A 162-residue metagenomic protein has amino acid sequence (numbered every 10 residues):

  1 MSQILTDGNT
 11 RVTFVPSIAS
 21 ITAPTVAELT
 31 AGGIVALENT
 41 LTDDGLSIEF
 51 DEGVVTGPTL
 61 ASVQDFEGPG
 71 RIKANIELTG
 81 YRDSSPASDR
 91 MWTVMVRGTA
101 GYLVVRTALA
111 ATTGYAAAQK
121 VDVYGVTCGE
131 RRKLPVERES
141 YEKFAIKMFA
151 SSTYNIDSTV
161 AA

Functional and structural regions predicted by a protein language model:
M1-I4, T153-A162: Viral virion structural and adsorption modules
M1-R82, T127-E142: Solvent-exposed edge beta-strands and adjacent loop segments that serve as assembly or binding interfaces
T59-G114: Structured, beta-strand-rich domain cores that present glycine/charged loop surfaces used to bind extended ligands
W92-R97, K143-A145, A161-A162: Short intrinsically disordered coil segments
R106-D157: Short beta-strand and beta-hairpin "edge-sheet" elements
